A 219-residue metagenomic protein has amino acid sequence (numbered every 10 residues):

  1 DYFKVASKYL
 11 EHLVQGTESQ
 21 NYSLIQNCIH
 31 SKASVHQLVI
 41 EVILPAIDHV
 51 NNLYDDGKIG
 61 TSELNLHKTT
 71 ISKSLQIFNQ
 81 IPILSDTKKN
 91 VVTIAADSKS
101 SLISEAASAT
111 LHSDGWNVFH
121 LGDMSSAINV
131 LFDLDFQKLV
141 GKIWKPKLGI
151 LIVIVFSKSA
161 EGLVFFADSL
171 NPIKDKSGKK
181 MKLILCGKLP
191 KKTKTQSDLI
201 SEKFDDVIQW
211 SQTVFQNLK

Functional and structural regions predicted by a protein language model:
D1-I83: Long amphipathic alpha-helical segments
T69, V92-T93: Conserved binding/catalytic microenvironments
L84-V92, G149: A short, charged/proline- and glycine-enriched loop that marks the coil->beta-strand transition at the N-terminal
A96-L102, Q196: Active-site-adjacent loop and "lid" segments of alpha/beta metabolic enzymes
S100-E105, L163-F166: Short glycine/serine/threonine-rich phosphate/pyrophosphate-binding segments that cradle anionic phosphate groups
A106-H120: Short helix-loop-beta junction
F119, S125-K194: Cofactor-cradling patches in redox/metallo enzymes
M181-K219: Peripheral docking tails and interdomain loops at the edges of cofactor- or intermediate-handling domains
